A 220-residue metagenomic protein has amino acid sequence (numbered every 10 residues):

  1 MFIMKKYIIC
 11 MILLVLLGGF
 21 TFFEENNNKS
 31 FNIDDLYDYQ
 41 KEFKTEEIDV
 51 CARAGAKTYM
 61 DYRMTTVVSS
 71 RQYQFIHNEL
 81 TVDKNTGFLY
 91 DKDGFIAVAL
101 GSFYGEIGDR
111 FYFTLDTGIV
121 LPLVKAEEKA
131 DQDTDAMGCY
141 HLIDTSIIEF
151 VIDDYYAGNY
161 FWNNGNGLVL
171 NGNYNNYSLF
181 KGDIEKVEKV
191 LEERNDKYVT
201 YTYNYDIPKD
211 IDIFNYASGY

Functional and structural regions predicted by a protein language model:
M1-L36: Gram-positive cell-envelope targeting signals
N28-Y220: Solvent-exposed, well-ordered loop and adjacent helix/strand elements within mature globular domains that form
